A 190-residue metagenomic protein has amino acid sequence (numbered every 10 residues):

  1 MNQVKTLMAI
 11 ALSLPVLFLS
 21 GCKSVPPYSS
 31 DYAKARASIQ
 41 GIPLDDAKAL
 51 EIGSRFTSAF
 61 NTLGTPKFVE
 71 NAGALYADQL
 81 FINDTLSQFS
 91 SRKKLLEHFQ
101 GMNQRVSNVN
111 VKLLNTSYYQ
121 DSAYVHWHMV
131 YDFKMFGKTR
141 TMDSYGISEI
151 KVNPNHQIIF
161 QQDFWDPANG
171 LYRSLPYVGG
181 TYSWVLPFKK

Functional and structural regions predicted by a protein language model:
M1-T6: Positively charged n-region of N-terminal signal peptides that target proteins for export
A9-F18: Bacterial N-terminal signal peptides
C22-E70, A74: Short, low-complexity N-terminal intrinsically disordered segments enriched in polar/charged residues
K23-G41, Q104-N110, L114-K190: A beta-strand edge to alpha-helix "cap/lid" segment located at domain peripheries
G53-F60, Y76, F99, M129 (+1 more regions): Hydrophobic alpha-helical core bundles mediating ligand binding, dimerization, or RNAP-core interactions
T62, F81-I82, K134: General structural signal for alpha-helix termini and helix-helix connectors
V69-Y119: A solvent-exposed, acidic/Ser-Thr-rich amphipathic alpha-helical stretch
